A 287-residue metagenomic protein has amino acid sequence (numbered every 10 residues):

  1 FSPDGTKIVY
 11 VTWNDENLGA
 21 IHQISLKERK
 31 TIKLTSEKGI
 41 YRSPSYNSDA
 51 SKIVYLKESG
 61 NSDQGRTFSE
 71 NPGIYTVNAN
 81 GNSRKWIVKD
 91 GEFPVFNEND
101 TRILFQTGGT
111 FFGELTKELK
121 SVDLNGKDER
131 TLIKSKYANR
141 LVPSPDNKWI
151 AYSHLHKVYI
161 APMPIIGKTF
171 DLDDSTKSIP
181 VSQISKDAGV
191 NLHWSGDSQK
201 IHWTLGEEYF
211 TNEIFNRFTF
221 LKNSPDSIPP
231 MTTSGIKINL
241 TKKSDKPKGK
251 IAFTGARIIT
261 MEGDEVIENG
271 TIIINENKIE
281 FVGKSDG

Functional and structural regions predicted by a protein language model:
P3, V11-H22, L26, T35-R42 (+8 more regions): A flexible loop/linker signature enriched in serine peptidases of the S9 family
S36, T241-K243, M261-V266: Short loop/turn motifs at secondary-structure junctions and domain boundaries
I133-Y137, T176-H193: Conserved blade-ending motifs and adjacent loop-strand segments that build the rim/top face of beta-propeller domains
S144-D146, S195-D197: Loop/turn segments within WD40 beta-propeller blades
S178, T211-K250: Pro/Ala/Gly-rich low-complexity, hydrophilic intrinsically disordered segments
R257-I259: Beta-strand-rich structural segments
D264-G287: Histidine-rich, glycine-flanked metal-binding segment
